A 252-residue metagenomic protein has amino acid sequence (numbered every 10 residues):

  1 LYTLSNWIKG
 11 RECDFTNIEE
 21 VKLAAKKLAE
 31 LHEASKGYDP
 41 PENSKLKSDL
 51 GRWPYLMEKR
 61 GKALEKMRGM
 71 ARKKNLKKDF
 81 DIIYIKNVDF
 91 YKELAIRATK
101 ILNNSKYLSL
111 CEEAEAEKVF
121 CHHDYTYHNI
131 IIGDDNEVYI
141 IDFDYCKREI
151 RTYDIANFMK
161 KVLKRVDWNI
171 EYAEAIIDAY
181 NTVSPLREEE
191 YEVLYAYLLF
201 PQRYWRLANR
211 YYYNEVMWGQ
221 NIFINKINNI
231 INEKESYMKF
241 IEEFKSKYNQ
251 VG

Functional and structural regions predicted by a protein language model:
L1-L46: ATP-binding pocket architecture of kinase catalytic cores
Y2-F15, G37, A63-K74, F158 (+1 more regions): A glycine-centered beta->alpha junction motif in the catalytic cores of kinase/phosphotransferase enzymes
R11-T16, E42-F120, N225, N229: ATP-dependent phospho-/nucleotidyl transfer catalytic cores
E65, Y204-G252: ATP/Mg2+ or Mg2+-diphosphate-binding catalytic cores that bind nucleotide phosphates or diphosphates via glycine-rich
K100-T152: Active-site acidic catalytic loop and adjacent metal/ATP-binding pocket of ATP-dependent phosphoryl transfer enzymes
T152-P185, L198-G219: Active-site activation/catalytic loop segments of kinase-like enzymes and analogous catalytic loops in related
L186-E190: Helix N-cap / loop-to-helix initiation motif
